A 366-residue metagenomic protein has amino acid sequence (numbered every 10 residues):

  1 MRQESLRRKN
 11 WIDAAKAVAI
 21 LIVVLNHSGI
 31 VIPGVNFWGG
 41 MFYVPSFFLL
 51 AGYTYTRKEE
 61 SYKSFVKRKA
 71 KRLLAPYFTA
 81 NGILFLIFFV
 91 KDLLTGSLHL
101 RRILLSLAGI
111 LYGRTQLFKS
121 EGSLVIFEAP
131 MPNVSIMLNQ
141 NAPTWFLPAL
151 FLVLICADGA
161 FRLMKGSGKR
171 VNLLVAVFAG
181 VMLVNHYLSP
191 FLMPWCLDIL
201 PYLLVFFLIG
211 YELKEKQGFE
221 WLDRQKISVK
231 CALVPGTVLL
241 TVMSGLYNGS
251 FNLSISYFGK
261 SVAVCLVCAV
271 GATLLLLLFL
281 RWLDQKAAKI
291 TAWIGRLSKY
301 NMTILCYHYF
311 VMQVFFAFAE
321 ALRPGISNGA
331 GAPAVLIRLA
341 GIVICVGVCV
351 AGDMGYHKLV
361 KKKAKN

Functional and structural regions predicted by a protein language model:
M1-N366: Alpha-helical transmembrane segments and their immediate juxtamembrane cytosolic regions
